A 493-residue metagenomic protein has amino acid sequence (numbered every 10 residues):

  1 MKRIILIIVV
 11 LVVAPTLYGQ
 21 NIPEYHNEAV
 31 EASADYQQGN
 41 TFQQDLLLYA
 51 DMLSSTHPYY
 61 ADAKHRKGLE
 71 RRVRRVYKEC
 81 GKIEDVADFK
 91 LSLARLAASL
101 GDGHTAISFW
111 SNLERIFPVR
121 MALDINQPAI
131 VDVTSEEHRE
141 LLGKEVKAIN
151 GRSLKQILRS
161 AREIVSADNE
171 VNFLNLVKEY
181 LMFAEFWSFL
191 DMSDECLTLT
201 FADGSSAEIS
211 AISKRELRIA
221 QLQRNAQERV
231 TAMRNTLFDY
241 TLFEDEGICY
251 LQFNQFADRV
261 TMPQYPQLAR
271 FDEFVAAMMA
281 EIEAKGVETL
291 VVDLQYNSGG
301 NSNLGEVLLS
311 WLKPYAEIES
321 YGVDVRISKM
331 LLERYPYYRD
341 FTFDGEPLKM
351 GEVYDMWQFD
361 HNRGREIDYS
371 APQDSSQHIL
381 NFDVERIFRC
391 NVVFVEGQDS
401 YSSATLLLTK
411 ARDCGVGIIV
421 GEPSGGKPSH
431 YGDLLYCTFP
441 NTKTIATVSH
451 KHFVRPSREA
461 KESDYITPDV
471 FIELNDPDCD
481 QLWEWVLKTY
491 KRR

Functional and structural regions predicted by a protein language model:
M1-N21: Bacterial Sec-dependent N-terminal signal peptides
G19-V291, Y296-R326, L332-F343, N391 (+6 more regions): Flexible, low-complexity junctional segments that flank or bridge functional domains
D324-S370: Low-complexity, serine/threonine/proline-enriched polar segments
L348-I367, V448-D469: Extended, charge-rich low-complexity interaction segments
A371, N381-V395: Short, conserved helix/loop micro-motifs enriched in His/Cys and acidic residues
N391-D413, I418-K427: Extended C-terminal subregions enriched in glycine
S400, W483-W485: Structural flexibility/helix-modulation signal
